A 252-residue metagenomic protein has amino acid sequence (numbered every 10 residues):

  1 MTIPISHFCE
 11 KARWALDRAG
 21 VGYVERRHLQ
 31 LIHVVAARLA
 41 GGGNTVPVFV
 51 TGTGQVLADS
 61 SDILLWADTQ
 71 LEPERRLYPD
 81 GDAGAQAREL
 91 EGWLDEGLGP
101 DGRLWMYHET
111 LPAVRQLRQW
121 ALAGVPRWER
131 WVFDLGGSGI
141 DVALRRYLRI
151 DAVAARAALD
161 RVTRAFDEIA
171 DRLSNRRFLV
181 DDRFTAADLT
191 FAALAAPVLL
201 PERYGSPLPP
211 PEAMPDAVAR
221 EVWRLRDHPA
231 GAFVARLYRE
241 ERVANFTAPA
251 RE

Functional and structural regions predicted by a protein language model:
M1-R130, E241-E252: GST-like domain detector, emphasizing the conserved glutathione-binding G-site in the N-terminal thioredoxin-like
L57, G81-G84, A152, R156-L159 (+3 more regions): Generic detection of long, well-ordered alpha-helical segments
S60, L90, G99, A186-A187 (+3 more regions): Short runs of predominantly hydrophobic/aromatic residues within well-ordered alpha helices that form helix-helix
W66, R172, R236-E240: C-terminal alpha-helix
L90, A157, V222-L225: A general boundary/transition motif marking the beginning of the first structured unit of a protein
E96-P210: GST-like fold's C-terminal all-alpha helical module
L194-A244: Short His-centered aromatic/hydrophobic patch
